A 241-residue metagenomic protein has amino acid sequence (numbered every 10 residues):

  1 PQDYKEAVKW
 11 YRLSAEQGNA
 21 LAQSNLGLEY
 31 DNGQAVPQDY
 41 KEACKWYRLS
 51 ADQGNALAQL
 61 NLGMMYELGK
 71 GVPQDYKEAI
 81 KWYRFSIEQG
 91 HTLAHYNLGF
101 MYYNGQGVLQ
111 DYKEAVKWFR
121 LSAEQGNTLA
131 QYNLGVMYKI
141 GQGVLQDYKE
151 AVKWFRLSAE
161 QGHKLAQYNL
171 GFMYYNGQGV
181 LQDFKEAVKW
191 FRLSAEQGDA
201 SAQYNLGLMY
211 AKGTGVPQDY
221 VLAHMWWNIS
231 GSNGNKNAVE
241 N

Functional and structural regions predicted by a protein language model:
P1-D3, A7, R84, R120 (+2 more regions): Intrinsically disordered, low-complexity linker/propeptide segments enriched in Ser/Thr/Gly/Pro and acidic residues
D3, Y11, E16-A20, N32-Q34 (+22 more regions): Short helix-capping/linker turns of helical repeat alpha-solenoids
N25-N32, N61-L68, N97-N104, N133-I140 (+3 more regions): Hydrophobic face of amphipathic alpha-helices that form TPR/SEL1-like repeat modules and related alpha-solenoid
